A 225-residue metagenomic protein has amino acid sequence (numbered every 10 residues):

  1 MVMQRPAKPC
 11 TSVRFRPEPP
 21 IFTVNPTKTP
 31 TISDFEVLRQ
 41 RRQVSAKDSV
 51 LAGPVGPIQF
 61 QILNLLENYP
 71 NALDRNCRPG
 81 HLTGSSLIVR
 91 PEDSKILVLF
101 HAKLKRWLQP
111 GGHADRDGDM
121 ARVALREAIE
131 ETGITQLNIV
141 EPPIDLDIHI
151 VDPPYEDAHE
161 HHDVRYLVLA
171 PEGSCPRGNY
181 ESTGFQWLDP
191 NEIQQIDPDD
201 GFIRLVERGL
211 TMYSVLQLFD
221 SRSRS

Functional and structural regions predicted by a protein language model:
V24-A52, A114-Q136: N-terminal short leaders/motifs
V24-S33, V37, Q43, H159 (+1 more regions): Nudix hydrolase/Nudix homology domain
K47-S85: Acidic, metal-coordinating catalytic segment for phosphate/diphosphate chemistry, firing primarily on the Nudix
L73-Q109: N-terminal strand-loop-strand
D115-R204: Unchanged
